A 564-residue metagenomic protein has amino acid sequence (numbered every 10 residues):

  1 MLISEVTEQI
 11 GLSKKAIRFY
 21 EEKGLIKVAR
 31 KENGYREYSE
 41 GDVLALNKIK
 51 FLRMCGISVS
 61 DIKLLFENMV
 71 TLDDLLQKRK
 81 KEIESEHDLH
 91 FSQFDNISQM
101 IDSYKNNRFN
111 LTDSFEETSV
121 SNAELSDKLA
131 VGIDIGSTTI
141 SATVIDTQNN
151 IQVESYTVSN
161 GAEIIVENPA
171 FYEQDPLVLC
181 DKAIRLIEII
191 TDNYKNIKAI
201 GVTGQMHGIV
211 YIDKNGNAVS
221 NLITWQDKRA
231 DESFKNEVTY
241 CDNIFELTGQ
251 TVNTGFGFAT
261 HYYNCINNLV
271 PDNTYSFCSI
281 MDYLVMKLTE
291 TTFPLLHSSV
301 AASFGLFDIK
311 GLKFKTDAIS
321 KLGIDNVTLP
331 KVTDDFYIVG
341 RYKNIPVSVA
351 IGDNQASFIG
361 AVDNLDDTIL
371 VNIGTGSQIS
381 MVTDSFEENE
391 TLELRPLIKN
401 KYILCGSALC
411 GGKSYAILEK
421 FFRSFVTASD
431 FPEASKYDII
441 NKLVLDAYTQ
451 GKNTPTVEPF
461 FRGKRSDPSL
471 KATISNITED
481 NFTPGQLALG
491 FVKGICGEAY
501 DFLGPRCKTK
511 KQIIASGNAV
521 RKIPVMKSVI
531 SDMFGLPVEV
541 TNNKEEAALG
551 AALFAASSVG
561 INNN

Functional and structural regions predicted by a protein language model:
M1-L64: Basic helix-turn-helix/winged-helix DNA-binding cores and closely related short helical interaction motifs
K50, L64-S121: Short, charged amphipathic alpha-helical surface segments
L76, K80, H87, C180 (+1 more regions): Amphipathic, non-transmembrane alpha-helical scaffold segments
E124-S220, E246, N273, I345-V349 (+3 more regions): N-terminal glycine/serine-rich phosphate-binding loop of ATP-dependent small-molecule kinases, especially carbohydrate
V131-G132, V144, V238-T251, Y262-S279 (+5 more regions): Active-site core segments that coordinate phosphate-bearing ligands/cofactors across diverse enzyme families
A170, D192-T224, T251-G255, V285-D308 (+3 more regions): Short beta-strand-loop/turn "lid" adjacent to the catalytic site in phosphate-handling enzymes
I197, V327-L329, K510: Core-facing hydrophobic residues within beta-strands of well-ordered domains
D227: Carbohydrate-associated surface elements
